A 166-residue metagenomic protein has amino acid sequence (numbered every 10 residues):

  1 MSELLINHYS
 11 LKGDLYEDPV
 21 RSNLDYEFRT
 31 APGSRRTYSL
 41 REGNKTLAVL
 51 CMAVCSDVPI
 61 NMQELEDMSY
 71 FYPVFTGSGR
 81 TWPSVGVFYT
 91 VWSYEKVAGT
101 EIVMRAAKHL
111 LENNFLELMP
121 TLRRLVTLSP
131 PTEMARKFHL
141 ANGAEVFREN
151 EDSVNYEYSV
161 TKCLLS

Functional and structural regions predicted by a protein language model:
M1-T46: Short amphipathic alpha-helix that is part of the acyltransferase structural core
S39, K45-C55, V87: Conserved beta-strand in the GNAT
S39-L40, H109-L122, V126-P130: Preference for well-ordered, secondary-structure-rich cores of eukaryotic proteins
V54-G86: Conserved acyl-donor/pantetheine-binding loop and adjacent beta-alpha core of acyl/acetyltransferases and related
S93, T121-K137, N150-E157: Conserved beta-strand-loop-alpha-helix junction that forms the acyl-donor binding cleft
S93-F115: Conserved acetyl-CoA-binding loop-helix of GNAT-fold acetyltransferases
H139-E149: Conserved acetyl-CoA-binding loop of GNAT-fold acetyltransferases
